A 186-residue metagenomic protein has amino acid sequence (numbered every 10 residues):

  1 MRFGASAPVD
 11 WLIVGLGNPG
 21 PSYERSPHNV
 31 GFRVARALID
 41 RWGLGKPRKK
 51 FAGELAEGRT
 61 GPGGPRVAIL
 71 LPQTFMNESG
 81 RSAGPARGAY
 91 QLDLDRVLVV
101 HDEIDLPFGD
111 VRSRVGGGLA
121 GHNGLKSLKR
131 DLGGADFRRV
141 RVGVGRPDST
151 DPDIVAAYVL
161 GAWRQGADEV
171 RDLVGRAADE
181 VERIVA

Functional and structural regions predicted by a protein language model:
M1-G116, K126-R141, P147-A156, G166-A186: Nucleotide and nucleotide-moiety/phosphate-recognizing core
A120-G124: Hydrophobic alpha-helical segments within soluble ligand-binding/sensing domains
Y158-G161: Short hinge/gating elements
